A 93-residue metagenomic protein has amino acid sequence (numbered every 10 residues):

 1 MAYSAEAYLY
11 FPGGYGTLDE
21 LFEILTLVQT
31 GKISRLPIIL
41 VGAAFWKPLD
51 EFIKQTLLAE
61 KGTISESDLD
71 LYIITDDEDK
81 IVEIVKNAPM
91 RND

Functional and structural regions predicted by a protein language model:
M1-L71: Conserved phosphate- and dinucleotide-binding cores of soluble alpha/beta proteins, encompassing both enzyme active
Y3, I64-D93: A charged, well-structured terminal subsegment
